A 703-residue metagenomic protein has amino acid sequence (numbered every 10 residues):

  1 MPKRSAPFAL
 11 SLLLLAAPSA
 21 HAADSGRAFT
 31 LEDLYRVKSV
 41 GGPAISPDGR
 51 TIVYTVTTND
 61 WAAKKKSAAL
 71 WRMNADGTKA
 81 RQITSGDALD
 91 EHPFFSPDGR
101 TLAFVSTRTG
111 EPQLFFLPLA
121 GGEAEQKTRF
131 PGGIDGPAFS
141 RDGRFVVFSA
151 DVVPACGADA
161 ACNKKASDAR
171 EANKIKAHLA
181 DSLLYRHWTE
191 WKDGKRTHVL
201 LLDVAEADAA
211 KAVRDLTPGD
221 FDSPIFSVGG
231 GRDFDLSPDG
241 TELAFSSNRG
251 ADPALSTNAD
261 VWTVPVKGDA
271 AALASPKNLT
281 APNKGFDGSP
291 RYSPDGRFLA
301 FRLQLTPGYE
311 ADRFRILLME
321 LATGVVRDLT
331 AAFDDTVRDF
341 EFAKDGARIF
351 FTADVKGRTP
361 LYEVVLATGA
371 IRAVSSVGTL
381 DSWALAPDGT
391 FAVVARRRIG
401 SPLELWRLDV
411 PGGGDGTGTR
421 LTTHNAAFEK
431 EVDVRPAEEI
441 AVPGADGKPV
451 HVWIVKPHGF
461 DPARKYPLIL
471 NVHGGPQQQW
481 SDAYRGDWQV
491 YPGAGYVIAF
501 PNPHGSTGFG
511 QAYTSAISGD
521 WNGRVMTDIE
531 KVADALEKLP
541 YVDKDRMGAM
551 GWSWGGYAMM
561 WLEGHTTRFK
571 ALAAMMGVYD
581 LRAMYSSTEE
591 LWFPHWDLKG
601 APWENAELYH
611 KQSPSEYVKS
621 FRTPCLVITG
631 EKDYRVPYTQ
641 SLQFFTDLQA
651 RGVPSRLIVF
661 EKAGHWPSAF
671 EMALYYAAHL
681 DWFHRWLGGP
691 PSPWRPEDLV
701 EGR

Functional and structural regions predicted by a protein language model:
A44, V147-S149, A172, K176-D181 (+8 more regions): Non-catalytic accessory segments flanking enzyme active sites
P47-D48, P97-D98, R141-D142, P238-D239 (+3 more regions): Residue-level detector of Asp-centered blade-edge/turn motifs that repeat once per structural unit in beta-propeller
G49-I52, G99-A103, V146, L243 (+3 more regions): Hydrophobic beta-strand positions that form the internal "hydrophobic ladder" of WD40/Gbeta-like beta-propeller blades
V56-A69, T84-D90, A103-F115, E123 (+11 more regions): A flexible loop/linker signature enriched in serine peptidases of the S9 family
N74-T78, P118-G122, V204-D208, P265-A270 (+3 more regions): Short loop/turn segments that connect beta-strands within beta-propeller blades
D415-T417, T422-D545, W552-S553, M584-S586 (+1 more regions): Cap/lid segment of the alpha/beta-hydrolase catalytic domain
G493-A494, F500-R703: Active-site-proximal cap/loop segments of hydrolase catalytic domains
